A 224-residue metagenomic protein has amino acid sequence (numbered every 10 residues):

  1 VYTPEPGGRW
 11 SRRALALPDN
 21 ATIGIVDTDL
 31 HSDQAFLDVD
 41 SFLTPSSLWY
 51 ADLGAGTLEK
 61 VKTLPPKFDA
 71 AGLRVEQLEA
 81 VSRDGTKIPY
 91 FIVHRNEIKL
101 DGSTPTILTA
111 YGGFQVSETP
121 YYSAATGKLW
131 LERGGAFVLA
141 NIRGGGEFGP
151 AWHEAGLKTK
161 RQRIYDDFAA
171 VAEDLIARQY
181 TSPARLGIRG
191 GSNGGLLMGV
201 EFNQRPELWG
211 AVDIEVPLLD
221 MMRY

Functional and structural regions predicted by a protein language model:
Y2-E5, D33: C-terminal closing repeat unit and adjoining cap/tail of repeat-based domains
P4-G8, L53-G54: Short loop/turn segments that connect beta-strands within beta-propeller blades
W10-L17, L58-L64: Beta-propeller fold detector
I23-Y224: Serine-hydrolase catalytic core recognition
